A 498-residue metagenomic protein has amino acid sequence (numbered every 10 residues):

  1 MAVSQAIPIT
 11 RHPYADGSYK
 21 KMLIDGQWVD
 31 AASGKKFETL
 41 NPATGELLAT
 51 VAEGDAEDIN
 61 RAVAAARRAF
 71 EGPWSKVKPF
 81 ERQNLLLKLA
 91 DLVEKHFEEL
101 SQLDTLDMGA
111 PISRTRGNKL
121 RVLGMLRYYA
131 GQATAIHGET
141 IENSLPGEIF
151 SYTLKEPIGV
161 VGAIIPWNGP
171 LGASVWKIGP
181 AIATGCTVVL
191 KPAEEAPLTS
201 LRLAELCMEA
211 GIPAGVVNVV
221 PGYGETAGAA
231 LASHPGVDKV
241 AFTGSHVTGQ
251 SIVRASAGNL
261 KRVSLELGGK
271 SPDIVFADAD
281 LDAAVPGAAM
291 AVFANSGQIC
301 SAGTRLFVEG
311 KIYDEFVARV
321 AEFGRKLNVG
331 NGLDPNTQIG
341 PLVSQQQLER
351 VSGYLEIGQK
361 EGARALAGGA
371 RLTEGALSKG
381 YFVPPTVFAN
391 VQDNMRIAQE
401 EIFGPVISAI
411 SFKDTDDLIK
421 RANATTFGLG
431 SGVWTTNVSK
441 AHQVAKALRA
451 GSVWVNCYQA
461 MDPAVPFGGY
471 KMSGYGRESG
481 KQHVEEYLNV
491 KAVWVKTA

Functional and structural regions predicted by a protein language model:
M1-A43, A370: Hydrophobic face of amphipathic alpha-helices that form TPR/SEL1-like repeat modules and related alpha-solenoid
D30-A31, K36-F37, E53-E57, A279: A short acidic/small-residue loop/turn micro-motif
G45, R82, D104, L126 (+9 more regions): Residue-level signal for inorganic ion chemistry
E46-I136: Glycine-rich loop-to-alpha-helix module at the N-terminal edge of alpha/beta enzyme cores
E46-T50, I274, N328, L355 (+2 more regions): Conserved C-terminal structural/oligomerization subdomain of aldehyde/semialdehyde dehydrogenase
L47-G54, E71-S75, G162-A163, D273-F276 (+5 more regions): Short, well-ordered beta-strand elements within core beta-sheets of diverse protein domains
E139-A283, F412: Rossmann-like NAD(P) dinucleotide-binding subdomain of oxidoreductase/dehydrogenase enzymes
V247-Q392, V455: ALDH superfamily catalytic-core signature
